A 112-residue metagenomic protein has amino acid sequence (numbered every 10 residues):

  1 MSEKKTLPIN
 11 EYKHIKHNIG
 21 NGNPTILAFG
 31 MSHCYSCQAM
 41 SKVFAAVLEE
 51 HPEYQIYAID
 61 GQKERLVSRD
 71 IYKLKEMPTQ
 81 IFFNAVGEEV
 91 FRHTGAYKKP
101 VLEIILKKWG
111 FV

Functional and structural regions predicted by a protein language model:
M1-T6, V112: N-terminal targeting signals for export/organelle localization
K5-P24: A short beta-strand-turn-helix
F29, P52-L66: Thiol-based oxidoreductase modules, predominantly thioredoxin-like and allied folds used for disulfide exchange
G30-H33, E76: Short pre-active-site segment immediately N-terminal to redox-active cysteine/selenocysteine motifs in thiol-based
C34-C37, Q80: The canonical Cys-X-X-Cys-His
Q38-E50: Typically the conserved alpha-helix immediately C-terminal to a functionally engaged Cys/Sec in thioredoxin-like
E64-P78: Short Fe-S-cluster ligation motifs
E76, I81-V112: Non-catalytic, surface beta->alpha helical segment in thiol-disulfide oxidoreductase systems
